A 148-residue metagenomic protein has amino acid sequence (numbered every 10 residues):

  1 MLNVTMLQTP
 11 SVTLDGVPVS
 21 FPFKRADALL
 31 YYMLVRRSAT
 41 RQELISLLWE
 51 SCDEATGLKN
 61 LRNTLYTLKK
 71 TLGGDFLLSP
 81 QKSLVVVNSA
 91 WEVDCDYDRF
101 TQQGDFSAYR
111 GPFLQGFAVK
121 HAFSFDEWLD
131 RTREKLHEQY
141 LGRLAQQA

Functional and structural regions predicted by a protein language model:
M1-T5, L61-A90: DNA-binding patch around the recognition helix
M6-P18: Short, Lys/Arg-enriched N-terminal segment that forms or immediately precedes the first helix of a structured domain
V17-F21, R25-D27, V35, C52-T56 (+1 more regions): Intrinsically disordered, charged and Pro/Gly-enriched terminal/linker segments that flank large helical-solenoid
P22-Y31, E54-G73: DNA-recognition element of transcription regulators
Y32-L44: Short capping segments at the starts of secondary-structure elements
E43, N60, R99: Ca2+-coordinating acidic residues in Ca2+-binding motifs
E43-C52: DNA-recognition alpha helix
